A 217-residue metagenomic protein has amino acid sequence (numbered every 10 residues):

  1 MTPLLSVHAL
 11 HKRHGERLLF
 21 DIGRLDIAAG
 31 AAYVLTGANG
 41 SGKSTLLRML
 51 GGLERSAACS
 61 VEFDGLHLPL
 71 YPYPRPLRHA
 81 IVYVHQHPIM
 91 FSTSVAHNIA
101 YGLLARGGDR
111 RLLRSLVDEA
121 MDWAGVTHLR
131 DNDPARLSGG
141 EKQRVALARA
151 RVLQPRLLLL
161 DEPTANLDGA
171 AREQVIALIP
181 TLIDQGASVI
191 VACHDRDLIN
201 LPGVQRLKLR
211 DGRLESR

Functional and structural regions predicted by a protein language model:
G51: Helix-to-loop junction immediately C-terminal to a conserved catalytic motif
C59-P69, L77: Conserved ABC transporter NBD signature motif
P88-H97, L198: Conserved catalytic motifs of ABC-family nucleotide-binding domains
R111-L129: Conserved ABC ATPase "signature" region
D133-L137, E141: Conserved ABC ATPase signature
L158-D161: Catalytic Walker B motif of ABC-type/P-loop ATPase nucleotide-binding domains
D168: ABC-family nucleotide-binding domains
